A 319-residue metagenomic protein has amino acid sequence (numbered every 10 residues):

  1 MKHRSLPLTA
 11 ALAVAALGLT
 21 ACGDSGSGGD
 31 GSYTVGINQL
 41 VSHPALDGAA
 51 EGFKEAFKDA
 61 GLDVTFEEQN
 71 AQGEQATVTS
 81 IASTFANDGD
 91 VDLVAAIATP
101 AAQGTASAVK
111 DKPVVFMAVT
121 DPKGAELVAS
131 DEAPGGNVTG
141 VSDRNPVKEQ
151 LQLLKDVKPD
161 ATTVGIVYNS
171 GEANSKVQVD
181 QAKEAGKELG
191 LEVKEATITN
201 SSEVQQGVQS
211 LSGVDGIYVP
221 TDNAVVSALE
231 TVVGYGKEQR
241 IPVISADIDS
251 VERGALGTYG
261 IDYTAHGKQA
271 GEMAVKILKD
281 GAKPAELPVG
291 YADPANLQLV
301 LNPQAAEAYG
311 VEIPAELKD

Functional and structural regions predicted by a protein language model:
G18-A21: C-terminal motif of bacterial Sec signal peptides marking the signal peptidase cleavage site
G23-S25: Bacterial signal peptide processing site
S32-K54, A60, E67-T77, G171-S175 (+2 more regions): Extracytoplasmic "Venus flytrap"
V35, Q39, F53, T139-G186 (+1 more regions): An alpha-beta-alpha
E68-A129, D222-K237, I241: Beta-alpha junction/loop-to-helix N-cap segments that form part of ligand/metal-binding clefts
P122-T163, D262-A282: Hydrophobic alpha-helical segments within soluble ligand-binding/sensing domains
A173-D247: Pocket-lining segment of extracytoplasmic ligand-binding domains
K276-D319: Hinge/cleft segment of the Venus flytrap/periplasmic-binding protein
